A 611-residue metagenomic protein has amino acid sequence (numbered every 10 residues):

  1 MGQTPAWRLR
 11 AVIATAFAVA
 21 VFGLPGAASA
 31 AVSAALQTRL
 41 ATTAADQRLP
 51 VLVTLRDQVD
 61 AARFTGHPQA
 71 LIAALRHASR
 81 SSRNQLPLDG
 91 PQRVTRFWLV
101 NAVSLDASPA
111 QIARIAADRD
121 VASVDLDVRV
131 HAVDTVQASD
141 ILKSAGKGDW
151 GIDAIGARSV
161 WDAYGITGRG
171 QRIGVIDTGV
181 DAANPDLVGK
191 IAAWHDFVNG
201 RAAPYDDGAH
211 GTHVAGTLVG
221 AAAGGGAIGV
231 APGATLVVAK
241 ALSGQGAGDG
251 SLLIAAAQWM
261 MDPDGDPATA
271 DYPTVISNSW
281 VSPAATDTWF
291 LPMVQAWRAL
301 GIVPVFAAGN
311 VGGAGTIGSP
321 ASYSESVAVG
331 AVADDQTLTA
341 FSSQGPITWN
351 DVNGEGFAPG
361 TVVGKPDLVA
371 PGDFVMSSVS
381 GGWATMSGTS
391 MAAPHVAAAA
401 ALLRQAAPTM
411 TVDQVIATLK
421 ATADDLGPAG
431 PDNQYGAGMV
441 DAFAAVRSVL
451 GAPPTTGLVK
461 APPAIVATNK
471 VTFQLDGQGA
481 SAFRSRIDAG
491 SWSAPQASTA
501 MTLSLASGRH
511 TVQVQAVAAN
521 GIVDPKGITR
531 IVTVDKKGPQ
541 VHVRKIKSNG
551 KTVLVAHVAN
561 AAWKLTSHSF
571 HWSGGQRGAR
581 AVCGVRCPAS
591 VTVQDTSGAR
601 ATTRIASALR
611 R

Functional and structural regions predicted by a protein language model:
A28-V136: Inhibitory N-terminal propeptides of secreted protease zymogens
A31, D46, F64, G148 (+11 more regions): Subtilisin-like serine protease catalytic core
T38, D149, I228, A270-S277 (+3 more regions): C-terminal subdomain of the subtilisin-like protease fold in secreted/lumenal serine endopeptidases
A70, D118-R172, P185-D186, P283 (+2 more regions): Protease zymogen maturation seam
P204, W280-I302, A307-V362, F374-A393: Substrate-binding/specificity loop regions of serine endopeptidase catalytic domains, predominantly subtilases
L218, M391-P408: Short, small-residue alpha-helix embedded
M260-D287, A307-A308: Short acidic, glycine-rich surface-loop motifs adjacent to enzyme active sites
L450-R611: Low-complexity, disordered linker/stalk regions enriched in Pro/Thr/Ser/Gly
